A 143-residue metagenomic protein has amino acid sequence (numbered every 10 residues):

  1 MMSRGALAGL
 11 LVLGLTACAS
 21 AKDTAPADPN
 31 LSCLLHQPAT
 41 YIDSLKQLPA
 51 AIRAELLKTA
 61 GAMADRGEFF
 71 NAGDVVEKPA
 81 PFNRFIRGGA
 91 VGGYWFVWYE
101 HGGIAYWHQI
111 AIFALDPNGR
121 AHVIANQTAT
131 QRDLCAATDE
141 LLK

Functional and structural regions predicted by a protein language model:
M1-L7: Bacterial N-terminal signal peptides that target proteins for export
A8-T16: Bacterial N-terminal signal peptides
C18-G93, N126-K143: Flexible low-complexity loop/turn motifs enriched in small/helix-breaking residues
N83-I112: Exposed beta-strand-loop-beta-strand "reactive/processing" segments of non-cytosolic proteins
I104, R120, T130-R132: Generic "edge-of-domain/loop-turn" microfeature
Q109, H122-I124: Residue-level detector of beta-propeller blades
L115-A121: Short loop/turn segments immediately following beta-strands, especially the blade-tip and inter-blade linker loops
